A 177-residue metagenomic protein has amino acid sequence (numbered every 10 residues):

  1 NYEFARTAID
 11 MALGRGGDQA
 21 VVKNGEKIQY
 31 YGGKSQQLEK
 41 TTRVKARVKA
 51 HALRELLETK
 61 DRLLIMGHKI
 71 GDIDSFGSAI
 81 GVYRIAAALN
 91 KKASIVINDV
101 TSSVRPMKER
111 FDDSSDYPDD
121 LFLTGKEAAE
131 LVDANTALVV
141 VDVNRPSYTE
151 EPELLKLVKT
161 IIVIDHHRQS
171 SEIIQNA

Functional and structural regions predicted by a protein language model:
E3, G33-A177: Replace "Mg2+/Mn2+-dependent" with "divalent metal-dependent
E3-Q29: Catalytic/regulatory signature loops of cyclic-dinucleotide turnover enzymes and related class III nucleotidyl cyclases
